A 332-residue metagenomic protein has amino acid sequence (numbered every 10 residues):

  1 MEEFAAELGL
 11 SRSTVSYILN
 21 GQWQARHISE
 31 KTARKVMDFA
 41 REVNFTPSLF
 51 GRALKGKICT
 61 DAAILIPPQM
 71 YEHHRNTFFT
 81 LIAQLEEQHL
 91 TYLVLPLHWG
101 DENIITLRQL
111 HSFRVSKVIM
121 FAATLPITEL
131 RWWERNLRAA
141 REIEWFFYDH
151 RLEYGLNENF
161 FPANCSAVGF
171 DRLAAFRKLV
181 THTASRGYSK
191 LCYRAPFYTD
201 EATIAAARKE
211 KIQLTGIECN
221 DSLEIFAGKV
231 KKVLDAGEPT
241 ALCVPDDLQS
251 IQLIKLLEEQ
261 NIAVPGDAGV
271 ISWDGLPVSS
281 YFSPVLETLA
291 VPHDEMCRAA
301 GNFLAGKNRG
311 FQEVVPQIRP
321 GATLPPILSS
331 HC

Functional and structural regions predicted by a protein language model:
M1-K57: N-terminal helix-turn-helix DNA-binding module of bacterial transcription factors
R12, Y92-L93, E144-F147, L214 (+1 more regions): Hydrophobic beta-strand scaffold residues
A40, L85, N136-A140, A207 (+1 more regions): A generic structural signal for well-ordered alpha-helical segments
K57-T181, S185, K232-L234: Alpha-helical recognition/docking segments in bacterial nutrient-uptake and carbohydrate-utilization systems
A63, S189-R194, T240-C243, A268-G269: Conserved beta-strand elements of the Class I
I66-N76, V94-N103, T124-L125, H150 (+5 more regions): Hinge/beta->alpha junction and helix N-cap segments in small-molecule ligand-binding domains
E87-Q88, A207-Q213, L257-P265: Short helix-capping segments at alpha-helix termini
N164-C165, A184, A227, K231-C332: Flexible loop/turn connectors
